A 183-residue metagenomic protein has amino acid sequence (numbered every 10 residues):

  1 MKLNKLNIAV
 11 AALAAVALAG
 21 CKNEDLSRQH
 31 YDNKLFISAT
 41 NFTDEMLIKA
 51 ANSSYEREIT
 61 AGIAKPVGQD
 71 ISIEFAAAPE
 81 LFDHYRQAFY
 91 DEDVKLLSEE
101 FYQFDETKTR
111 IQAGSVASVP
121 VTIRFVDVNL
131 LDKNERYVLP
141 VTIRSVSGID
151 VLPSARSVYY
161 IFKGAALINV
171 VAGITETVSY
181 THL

Functional and structural regions predicted by a protein language model:
L18-G20: C-terminal motif of bacterial Sec signal peptides marking the signal peptidase cleavage site
K22-D25: Bacterial signal peptide processing site
H30-L47: Post-signal peptide N-terminal segment of mature Sec-exported envelope proteins
I71-D91, V119-V146: Contiguous beta-strand segments of beta-sheet-rich domains
R86-T107: Short beta-strand and strand-turn-strand segments in soluble, beta-rich domains
T109-A117: Short proline/glycine- and polar residue-rich coil/turn motifs
S147-V158: Beta-sandwich strand segments
T181-H182: Conserved small/polar residues in nucleotide/adenosyl-binding loops
